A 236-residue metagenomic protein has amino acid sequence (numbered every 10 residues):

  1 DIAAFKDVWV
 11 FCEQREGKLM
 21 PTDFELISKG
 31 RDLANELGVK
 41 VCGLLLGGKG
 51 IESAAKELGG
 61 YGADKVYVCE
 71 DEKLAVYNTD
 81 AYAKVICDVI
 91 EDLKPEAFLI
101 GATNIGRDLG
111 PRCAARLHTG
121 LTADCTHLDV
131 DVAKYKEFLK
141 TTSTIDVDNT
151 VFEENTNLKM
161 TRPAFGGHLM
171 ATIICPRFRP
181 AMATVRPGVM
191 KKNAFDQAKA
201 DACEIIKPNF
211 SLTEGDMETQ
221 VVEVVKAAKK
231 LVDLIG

Functional and structural regions predicted by a protein language model:
D1-G236: N-terminal glycine-rich FAD/FM-binding segment characteristic of electron-transfer flavoproteins
